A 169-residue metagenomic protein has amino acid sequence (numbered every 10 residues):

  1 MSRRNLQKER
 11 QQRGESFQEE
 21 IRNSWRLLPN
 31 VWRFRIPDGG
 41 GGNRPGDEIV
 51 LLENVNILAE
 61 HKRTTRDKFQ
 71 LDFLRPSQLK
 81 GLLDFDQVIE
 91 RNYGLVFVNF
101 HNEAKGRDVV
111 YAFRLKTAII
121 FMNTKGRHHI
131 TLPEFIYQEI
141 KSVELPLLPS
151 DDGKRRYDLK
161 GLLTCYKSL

Functional and structural regions predicted by a protein language model:
M1-G40, S168-L169: Acidic-basic catalytic patches of nuclease active cores, encompassing PD-(D/E)XK and other metal-cofactor nuclease
R3-R4, K8, F135-L169: Charged phosphate-binding loop/patch that engages nucleotide di/tri-phosphates or the phosphate backbone of nucleic
W25, E48-V50, N54-D67: Conserved catalytic cores of phosphodiester-cleaving nucleases, focusing on short active-site segments
W32-N54: Active-site metal-binding core of divalent-cation-utilizing nuclease and nuclease-like domains
D38-G39, K62-T64, N99-H101: Histidine- and/or cysteine-centered catalytic micro-motif in compact active-site loops
T64-V88: Mg2+/Mn2+-dependent nuclease catalytic core
D86-I120: Nucleic-acid nuclease catalytic cores
R107-S142: Aromatic- and Lys/Arg-enriched surface recognition patch
